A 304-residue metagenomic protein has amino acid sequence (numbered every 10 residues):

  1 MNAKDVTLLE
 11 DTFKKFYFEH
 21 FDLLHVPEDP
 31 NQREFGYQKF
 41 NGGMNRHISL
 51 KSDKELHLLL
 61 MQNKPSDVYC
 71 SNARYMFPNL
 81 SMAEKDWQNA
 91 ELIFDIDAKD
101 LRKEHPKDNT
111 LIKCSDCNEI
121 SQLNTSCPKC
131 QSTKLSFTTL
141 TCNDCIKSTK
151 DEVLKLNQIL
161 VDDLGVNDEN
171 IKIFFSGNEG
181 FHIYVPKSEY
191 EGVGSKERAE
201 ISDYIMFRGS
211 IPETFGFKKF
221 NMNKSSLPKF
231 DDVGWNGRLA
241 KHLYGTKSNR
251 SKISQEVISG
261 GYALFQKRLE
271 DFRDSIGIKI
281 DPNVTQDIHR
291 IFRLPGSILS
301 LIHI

Functional and structural regions predicted by a protein language model:
M1-N143, E152, E200, G209 (+5 more regions): DNA replication initiation on ssDNA origins
F77-E84, L160-S176, I280: Catalytic micro-motifs at enzyme active sites that drive phosphoryl/nucleotidyl and oxygen chemistry
N89-F94, V166-E200, I291-P295: Histidine-centered divalent-metal-coordination microenvironment in nucleic-acid enzymes
C142-V153, S176, E191-S195, D287: Short capping loops/turns at secondary-structure boundaries
D144-E169: Long, well-ordered alpha-helical scaffolding segments within enzyme catalytic domains, especially pronounced
E191-F215: Acidic, His- and aromatic-enriched active-site or binding-groove loops in soluble protein domains that engage sugars
